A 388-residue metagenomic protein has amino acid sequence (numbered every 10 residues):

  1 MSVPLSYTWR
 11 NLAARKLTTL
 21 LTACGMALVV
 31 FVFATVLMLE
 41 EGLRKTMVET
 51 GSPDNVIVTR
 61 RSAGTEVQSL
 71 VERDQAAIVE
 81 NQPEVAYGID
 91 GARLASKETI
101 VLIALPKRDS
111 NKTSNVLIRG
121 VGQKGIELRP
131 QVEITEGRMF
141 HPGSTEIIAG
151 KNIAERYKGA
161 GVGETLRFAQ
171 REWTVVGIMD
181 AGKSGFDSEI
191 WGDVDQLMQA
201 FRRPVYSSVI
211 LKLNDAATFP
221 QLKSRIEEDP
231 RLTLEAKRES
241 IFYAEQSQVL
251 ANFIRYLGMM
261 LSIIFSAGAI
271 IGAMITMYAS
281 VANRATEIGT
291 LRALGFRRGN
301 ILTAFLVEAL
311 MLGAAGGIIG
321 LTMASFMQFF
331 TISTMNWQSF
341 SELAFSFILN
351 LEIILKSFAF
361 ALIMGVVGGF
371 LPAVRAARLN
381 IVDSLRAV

Functional and structural regions predicted by a protein language model:
M1-S6: Short, membrane-interfacial amphipathic segments enriched in basic
K16-L43, A251-E287, L310-I319, I363-V367: Hydrophobic alpha-helical transmembrane segments of multi-pass inner-membrane transport and secretion
A27, F31-L117, E136-R138, G143 (+4 more regions): Hydrophobic, regular-secondary-structure patches
A86-I89, A95, P106-T113, M139 (+3 more regions): Mechanotransmission and gating elements of multispan inner-membrane complexes involved in transport and envelope
S114-R156: Short beta-strand boundary microenvironments
Y278, N283-I332, K356-G368, P372: Transmembrane alpha-helical interface segments in multi-pass membrane proteins
Q328-L355: Short juxtamembrane loops and helix-capping segments at transmembrane helix boundaries of multi-pass membrane proteins
V374-V388: Short cytosolic juxtamembrane segments of multi-pass membrane proteins
